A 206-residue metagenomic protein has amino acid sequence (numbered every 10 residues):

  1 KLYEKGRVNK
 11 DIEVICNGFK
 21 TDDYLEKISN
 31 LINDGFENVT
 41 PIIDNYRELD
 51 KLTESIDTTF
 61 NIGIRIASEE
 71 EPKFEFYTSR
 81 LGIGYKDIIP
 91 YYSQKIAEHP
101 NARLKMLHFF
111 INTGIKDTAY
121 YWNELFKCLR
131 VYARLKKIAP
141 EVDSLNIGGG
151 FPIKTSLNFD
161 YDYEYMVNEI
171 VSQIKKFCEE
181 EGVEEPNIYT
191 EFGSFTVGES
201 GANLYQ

Functional and structural regions predicted by a protein language model:
K1-S144: Active-site-proximal beta-alpha core segment in soluble small-molecule metabolic enzymes
K105, T113-Q206: C-terminal active-site-proximal or functional interface alpha/beta core segments in diverse enzymes
